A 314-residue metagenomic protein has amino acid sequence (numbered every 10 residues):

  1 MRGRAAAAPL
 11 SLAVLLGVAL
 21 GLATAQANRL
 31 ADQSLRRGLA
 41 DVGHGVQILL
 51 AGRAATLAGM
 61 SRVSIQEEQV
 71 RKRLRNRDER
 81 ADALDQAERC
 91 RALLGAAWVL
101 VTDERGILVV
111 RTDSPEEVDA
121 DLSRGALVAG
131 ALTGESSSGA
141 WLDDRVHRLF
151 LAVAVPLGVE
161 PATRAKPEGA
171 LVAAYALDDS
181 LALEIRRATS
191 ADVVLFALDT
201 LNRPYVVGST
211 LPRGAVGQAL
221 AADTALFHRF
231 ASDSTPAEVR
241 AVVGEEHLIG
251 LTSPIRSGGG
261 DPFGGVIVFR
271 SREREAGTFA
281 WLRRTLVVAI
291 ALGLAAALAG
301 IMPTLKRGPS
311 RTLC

Functional and structural regions predicted by a protein language model:
M1-R29, V287-I301: Extreme N-terminal signal-anchor transmembrane helix of membrane signaling/transducer proteins, especially in bacteria
L12, T112-S114, V118-D119, A162-T163 (+1 more regions): Intrinsic low-complexity, intrinsically disordered coil/linker regions enriched in small/polar and charged residues
V14-N76, A92-A97, E104, L149-V153 (+1 more regions): Juxtamembrane extracytoplasmic/periplasmic/luminal helical "stalk" adjacent to the first N-terminal
T24, R284, G300-C314: Cytoplasmic juxtamembrane amphipathic helix immediately C-terminal to a transmembrane segment
L49, V63, D85-L93, G130-A131 (+4 more regions): Amphipathic alpha-helical regulatory segments at dimerization interfaces that relay allosteric signals between sensory
A92-A170, R240-G244: Extracytoplasmic/periplasmic ligand-binding sensor regions of membrane-associated signaling proteins
R148-I185, L251-P254, G260-R274: Conserved beta-strands of PAS-like sensory domains
F269-I290: Membrane-interface helix-start motif
